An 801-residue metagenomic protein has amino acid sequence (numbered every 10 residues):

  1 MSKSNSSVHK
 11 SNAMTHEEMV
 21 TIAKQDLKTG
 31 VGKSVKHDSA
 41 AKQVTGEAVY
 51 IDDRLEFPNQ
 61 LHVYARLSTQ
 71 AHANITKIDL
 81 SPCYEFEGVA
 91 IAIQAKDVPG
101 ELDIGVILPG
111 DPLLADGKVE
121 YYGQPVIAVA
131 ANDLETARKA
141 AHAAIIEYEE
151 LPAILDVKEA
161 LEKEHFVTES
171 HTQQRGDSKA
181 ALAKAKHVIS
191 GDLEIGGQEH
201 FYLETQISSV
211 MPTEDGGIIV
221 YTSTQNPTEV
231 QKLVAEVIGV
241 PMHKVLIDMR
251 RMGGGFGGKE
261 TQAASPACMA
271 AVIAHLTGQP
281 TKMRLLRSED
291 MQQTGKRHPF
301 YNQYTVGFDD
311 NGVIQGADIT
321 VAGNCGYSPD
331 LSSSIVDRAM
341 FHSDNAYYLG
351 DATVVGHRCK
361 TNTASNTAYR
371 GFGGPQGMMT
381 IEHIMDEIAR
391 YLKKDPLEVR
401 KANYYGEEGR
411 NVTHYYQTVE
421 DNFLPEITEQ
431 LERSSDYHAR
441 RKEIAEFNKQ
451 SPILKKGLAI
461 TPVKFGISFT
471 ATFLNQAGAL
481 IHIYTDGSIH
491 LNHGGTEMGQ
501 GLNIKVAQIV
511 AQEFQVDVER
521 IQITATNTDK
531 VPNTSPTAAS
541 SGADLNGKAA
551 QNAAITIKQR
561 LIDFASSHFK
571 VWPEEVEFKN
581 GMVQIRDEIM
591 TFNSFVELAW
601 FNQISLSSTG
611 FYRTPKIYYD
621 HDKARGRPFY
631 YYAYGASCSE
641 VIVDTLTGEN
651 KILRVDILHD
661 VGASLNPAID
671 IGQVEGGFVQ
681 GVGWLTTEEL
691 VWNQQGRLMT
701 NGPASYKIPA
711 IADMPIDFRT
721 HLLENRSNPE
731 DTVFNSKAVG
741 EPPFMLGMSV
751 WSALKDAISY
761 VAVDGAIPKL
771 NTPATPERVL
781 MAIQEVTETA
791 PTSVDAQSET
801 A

Functional and structural regions predicted by a protein language model:
M1-H171, V188, L276: Flexible, low-hydrophobicity surface segments
S2, H9, A13, A95-K96 (+5 more regions): C-terminal catalytic domains of large/alpha subunits in multi-subunit enzymes
K33, D38-G46, S170-S208, P299-I384 (+4 more regions): Glycine-rich loop/linker segments at domain edges
A48, I207-P212, Y301-D310, G316-V321 (+6 more regions): Short beta-strand elements
L102-I107, A140-A143, T222, Q231-L233 (+11 more regions): Short acidic, glycine/serine/threonine-rich loops at helix termini
N132, Q279-G323, K548-E577, G581: Phosphate/diphosphate-binding loops
E159-I238, Y404-S488, M699-I711, D717-H721: Helix-loop-helix junctions that connect adjacent transmembrane helices in secondary transporters/permeases, recognized
G253-G278, K282-R284, L502-V510: Thiamine diphosphate
